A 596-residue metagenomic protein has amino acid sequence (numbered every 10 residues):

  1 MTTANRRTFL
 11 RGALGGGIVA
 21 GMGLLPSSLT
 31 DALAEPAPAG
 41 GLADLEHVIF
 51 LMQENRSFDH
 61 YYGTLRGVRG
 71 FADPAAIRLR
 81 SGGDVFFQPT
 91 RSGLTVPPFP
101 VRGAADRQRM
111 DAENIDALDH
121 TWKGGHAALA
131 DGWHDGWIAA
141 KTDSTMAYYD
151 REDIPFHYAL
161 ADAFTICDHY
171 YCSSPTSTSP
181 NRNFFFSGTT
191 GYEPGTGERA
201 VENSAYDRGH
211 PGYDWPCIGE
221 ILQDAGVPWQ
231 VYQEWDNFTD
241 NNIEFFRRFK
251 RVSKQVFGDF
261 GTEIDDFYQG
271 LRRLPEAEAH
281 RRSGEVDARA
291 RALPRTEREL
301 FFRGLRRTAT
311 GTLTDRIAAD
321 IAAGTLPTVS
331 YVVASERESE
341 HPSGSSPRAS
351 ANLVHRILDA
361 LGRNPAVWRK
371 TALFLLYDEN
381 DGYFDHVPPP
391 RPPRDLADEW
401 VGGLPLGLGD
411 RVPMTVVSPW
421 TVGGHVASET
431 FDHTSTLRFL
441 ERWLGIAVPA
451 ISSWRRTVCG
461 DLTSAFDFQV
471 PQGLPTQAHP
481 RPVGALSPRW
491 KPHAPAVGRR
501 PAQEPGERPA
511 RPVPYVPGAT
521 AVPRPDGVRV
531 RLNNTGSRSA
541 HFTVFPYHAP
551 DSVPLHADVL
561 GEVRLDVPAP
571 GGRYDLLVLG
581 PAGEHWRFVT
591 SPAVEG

Functional and structural regions predicted by a protein language model:
T2-G596: N-terminal pro-sequences and low-complexity stem/linker regions of secreted or lumenal proteins
